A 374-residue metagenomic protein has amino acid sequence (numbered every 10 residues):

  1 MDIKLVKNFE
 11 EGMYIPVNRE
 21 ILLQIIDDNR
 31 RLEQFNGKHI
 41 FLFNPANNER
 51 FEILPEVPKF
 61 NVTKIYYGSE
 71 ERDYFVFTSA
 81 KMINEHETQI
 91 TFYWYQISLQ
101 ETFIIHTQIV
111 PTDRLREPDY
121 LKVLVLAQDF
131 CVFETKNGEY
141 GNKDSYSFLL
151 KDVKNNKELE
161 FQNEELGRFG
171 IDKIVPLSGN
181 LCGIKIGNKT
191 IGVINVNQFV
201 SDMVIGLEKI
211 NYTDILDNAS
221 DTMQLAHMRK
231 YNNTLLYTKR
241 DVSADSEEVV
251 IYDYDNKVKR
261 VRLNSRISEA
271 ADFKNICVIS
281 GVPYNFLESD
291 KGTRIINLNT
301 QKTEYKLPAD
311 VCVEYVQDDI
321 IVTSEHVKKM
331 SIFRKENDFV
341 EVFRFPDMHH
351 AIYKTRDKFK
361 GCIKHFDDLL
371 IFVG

Functional and structural regions predicted by a protein language model:
M1-L32, N48: An edge-strand/N-cap motif at the start of beta-rich repeat modules
M1-N8, F35-E56, E85-P111, G141-E164 (+4 more regions): Surface-exposed loop/turn elements that mediate protein-protein interactions on large endomembrane-trafficking
F9-N18, P58-E71, P111-L126, E165-G179 (+4 more regions): Repeated scaffold domains used in trafficking and secretory/extracellular systems, primarily beta-propellers
V17, L42, E70-E71, F75 (+16 more regions): A compositionally biased, intrinsically disordered/low-complexity signal enriched for hydrophobic/aromatic residues
V17-L22, E49-E52, K64, D73-V76 (+11 more regions): A generic structural signal for ordered secondary structure
E20-Q34, R72-M82, Q128-E139, N180-K185 (+5 more regions): Short beta-strand elements that form the blades of beta-propeller/WD-repeat-like and other beta-sheet-rich scaffold
F51-R72, V76-I83, I90, I109: A broadly used, surface-exposed interaction patch
V123-Q128, F133-K143, L149-V153, I174-P176 (+3 more regions): Acidic, small-residue rich beta-repeat scaffolds with periodic aromatic anchors
